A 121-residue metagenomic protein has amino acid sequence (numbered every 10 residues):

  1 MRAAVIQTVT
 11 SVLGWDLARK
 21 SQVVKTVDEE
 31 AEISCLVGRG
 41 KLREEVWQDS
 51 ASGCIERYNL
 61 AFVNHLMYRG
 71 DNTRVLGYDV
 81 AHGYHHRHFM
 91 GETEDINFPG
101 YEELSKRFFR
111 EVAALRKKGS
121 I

Functional and structural regions predicted by a protein language model:
A4-Y84: The feature represents the first ordered module of a protein
G91-I121: Short, compact, well-ordered microdomains
